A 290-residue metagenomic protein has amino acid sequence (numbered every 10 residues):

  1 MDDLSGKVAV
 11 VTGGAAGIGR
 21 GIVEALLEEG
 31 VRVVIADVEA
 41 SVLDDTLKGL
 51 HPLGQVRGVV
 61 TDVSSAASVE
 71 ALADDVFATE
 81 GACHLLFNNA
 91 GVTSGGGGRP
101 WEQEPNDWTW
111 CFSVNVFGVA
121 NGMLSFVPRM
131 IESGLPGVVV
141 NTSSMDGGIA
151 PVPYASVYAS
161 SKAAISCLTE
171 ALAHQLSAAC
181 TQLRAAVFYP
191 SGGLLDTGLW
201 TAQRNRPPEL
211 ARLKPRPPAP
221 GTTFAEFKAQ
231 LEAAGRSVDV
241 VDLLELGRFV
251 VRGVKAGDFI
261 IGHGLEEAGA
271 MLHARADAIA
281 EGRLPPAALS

Functional and structural regions predicted by a protein language model:
D2-V34: Canonical Rossmann dinucleotide-binding motif of NAD(H)/NADP(H)-dependent dehydrogenases/reductases, specifically
K7, Q55, A82-C83, M130-S143 (+1 more regions): Active-site loop of short-chain dehydrogenase/reductase
A40-S41, V59-A71, P105, T142: The beta1-alpha1 cofactor-binding region of Rossmann-like NAD(H)/NADP(H)-dependent oxidoreductases
H51, R57-V60, A66-G81, F126: Conserved amphipathic alpha-helix within the SDR
G97-P100, E104-T109: Substrate-binding pocket helix/loop in short-chain dehydrogenase/reductase
V140-A164, T169-E170, H174-A178, S191-L194 (+1 more regions): Catalytic loop of short-chain dehydrogenase/reductase
S177-I261: SDR active-site lid
